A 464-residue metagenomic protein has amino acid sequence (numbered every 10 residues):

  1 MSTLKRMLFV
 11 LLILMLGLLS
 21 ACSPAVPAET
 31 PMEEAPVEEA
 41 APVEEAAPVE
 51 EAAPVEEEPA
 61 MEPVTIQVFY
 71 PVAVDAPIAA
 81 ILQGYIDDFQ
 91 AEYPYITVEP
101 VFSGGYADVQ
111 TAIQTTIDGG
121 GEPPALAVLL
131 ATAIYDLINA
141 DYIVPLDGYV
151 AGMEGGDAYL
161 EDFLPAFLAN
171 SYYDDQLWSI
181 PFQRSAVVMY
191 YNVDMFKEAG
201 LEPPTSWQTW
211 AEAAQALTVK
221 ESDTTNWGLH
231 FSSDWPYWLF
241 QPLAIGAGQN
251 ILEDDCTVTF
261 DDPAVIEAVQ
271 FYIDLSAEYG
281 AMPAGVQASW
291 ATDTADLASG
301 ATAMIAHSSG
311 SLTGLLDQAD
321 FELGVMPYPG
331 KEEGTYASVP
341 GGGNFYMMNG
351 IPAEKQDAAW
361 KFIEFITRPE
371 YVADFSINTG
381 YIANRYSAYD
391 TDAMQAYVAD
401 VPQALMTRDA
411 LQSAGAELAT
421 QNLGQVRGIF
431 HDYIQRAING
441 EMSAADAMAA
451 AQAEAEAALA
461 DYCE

Functional and structural regions predicted by a protein language model:
C22-Y142, M153-A158, P203, V286 (+5 more regions): Conserved N-terminal structural module of periplasmic/extracytoplasmic solute-binding proteins
A53-E56, A60-E62, T97, K197 (+3 more regions): Conserved C-terminal helix/tail region of periplasmic/extracytoplasmic solute-binding proteins
P54, P59, N170-F182, V187 (+3 more regions): Extracytoplasmic/periplasmic solute-binding protein
E58, Q110, A131-A186, E202 (+5 more regions): Hinge/lid segment of periplasmic solute-binding proteins
D147-F163, K220-S222, W227-L229, Q249-V269 (+6 more regions): Short, solvent-exposed loop/beta-turn-alpha elements that line the ligand-binding surface or hinge of extracytoplasmic
D162, A166, M326, I377-I429 (+2 more regions): Long, aromatic- and glycine/proline-rich binding clefts that accommodate carbohydrate-like moieties
A199, D274-P283, L316-Y381, G415 (+1 more regions): Extracytoplasmic/periplasmic substrate-recognition and gating elements
A214-A216, T257-V286: Glycine-centered hinge/linker elements that transmit conformational signals in sensory and ligand-binding systems
